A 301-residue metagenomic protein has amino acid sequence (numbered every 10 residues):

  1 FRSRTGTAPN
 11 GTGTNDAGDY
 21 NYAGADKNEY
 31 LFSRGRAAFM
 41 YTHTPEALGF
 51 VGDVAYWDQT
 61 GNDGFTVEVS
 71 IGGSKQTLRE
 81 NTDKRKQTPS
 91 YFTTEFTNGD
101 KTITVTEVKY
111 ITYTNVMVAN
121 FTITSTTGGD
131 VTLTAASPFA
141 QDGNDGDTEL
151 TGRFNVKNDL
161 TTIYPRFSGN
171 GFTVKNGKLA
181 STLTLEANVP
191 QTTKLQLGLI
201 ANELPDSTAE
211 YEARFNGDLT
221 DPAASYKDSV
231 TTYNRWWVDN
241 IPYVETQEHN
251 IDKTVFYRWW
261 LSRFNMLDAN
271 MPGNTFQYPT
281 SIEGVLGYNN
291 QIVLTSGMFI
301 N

Functional and structural regions predicted by a protein language model:
F1-H249: Terminal accessory carbohydrate-recognition/targeting modules of carbohydrate-active enzymes
S225-N301: Substrate-binding groove/exosite segments of carbohydrate-active enzymes
